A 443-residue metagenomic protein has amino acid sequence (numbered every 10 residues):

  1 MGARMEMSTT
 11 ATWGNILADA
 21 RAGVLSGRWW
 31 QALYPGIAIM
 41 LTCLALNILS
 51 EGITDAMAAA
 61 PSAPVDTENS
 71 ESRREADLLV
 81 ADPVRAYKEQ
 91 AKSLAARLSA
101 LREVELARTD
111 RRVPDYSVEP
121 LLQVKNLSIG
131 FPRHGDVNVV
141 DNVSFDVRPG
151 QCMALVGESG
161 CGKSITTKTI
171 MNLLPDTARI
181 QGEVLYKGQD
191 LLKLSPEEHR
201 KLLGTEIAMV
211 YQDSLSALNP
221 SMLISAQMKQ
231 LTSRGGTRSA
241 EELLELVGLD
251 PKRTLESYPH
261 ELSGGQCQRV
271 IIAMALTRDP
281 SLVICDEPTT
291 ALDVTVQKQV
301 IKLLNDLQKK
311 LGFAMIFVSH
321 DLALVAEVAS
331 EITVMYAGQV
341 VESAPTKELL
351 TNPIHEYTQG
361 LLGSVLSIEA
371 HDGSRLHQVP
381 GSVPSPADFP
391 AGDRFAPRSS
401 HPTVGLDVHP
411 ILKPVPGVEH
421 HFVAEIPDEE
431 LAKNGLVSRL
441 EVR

Functional and structural regions predicted by a protein language model:
M1-W29: Glycine-rich helix-loop "coupling/hinge" segments at transmembrane-helix boundaries in multipass transporters
L33, P114-L121, H134, R200 (+1 more regions): Charged, flexible cofactor/metal-binding loops and thiol motifs
P61-I129, I411-R443: ABC-family P-loop ATPase nucleotide-binding domain
R179-D190: Conserved ABC transporter NBD signature motif
L243-H260, T351: Conserved ABC nucleotide-binding domain
T277-S281: A short, proline-enriched helix->beta-strand linker immediately N-terminal to the Walker B motif in ABC-type P-loop
L292-S374: P-loop NTP-binding/switch modules centered on Walker-like glycine-rich loops
